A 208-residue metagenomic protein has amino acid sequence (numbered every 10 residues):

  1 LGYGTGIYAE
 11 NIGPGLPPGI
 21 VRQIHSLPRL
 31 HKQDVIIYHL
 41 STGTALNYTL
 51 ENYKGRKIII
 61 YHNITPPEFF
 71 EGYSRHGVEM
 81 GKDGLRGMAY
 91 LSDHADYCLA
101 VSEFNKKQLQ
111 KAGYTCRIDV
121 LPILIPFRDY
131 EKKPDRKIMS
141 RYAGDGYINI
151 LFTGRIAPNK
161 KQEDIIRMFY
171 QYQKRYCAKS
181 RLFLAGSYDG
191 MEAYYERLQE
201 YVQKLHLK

Functional and structural regions predicted by a protein language model:
L1-N11, Q33, A89: N-terminal subdomain of nucleotide-sugar transferases
S26-I60: Short N-terminal targeting/anchoring amphipathic segment
T65, G77-Y97: Membrane-proximal helix-turn-helix segments that form the acceptor-binding/catalytic region of lipid-linked
S92-R136, G144: Donor nucleotide-sugar binding/catalytic pocket of nucleotide-sugar-dependent glycosyltransferases
L99, R141-K160, I166-F169, F183: Conserved donor-binding/catalytic core segment of Leloir-type glycosyltransferases
K133-N149, Q173-C177: Nucleotide-sugar donor-binding and catalytic loop/hinge architecture of NDP-sugar-dependent glycosyltransferases
A157-Q162, Q173, D189-E192: A short, basic/aromatic alpha-helical/loop segment that forms part of the nucleotidyl-sugar donor-binding site
G186, Y195-K208: Nucleotide-activated donor-binding/catalytic signature segment of Leloir-type glycosyltransferases, i.e., the conserved
